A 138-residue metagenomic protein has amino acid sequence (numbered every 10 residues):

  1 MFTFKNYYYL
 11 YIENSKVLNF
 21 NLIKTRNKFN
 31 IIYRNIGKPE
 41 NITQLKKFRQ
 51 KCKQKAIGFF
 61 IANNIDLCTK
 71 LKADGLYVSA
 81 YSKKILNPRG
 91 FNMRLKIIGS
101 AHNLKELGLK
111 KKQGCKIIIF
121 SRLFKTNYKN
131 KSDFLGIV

Functional and structural regions predicted by a protein language model:
M1-K84, G90-K116: Conserved N-terminal beta1-alpha1 strand-loop-helix module at the mouth
Q113-V138: Active-site/ligand-binding-proximal alpha/beta "capping" segment
